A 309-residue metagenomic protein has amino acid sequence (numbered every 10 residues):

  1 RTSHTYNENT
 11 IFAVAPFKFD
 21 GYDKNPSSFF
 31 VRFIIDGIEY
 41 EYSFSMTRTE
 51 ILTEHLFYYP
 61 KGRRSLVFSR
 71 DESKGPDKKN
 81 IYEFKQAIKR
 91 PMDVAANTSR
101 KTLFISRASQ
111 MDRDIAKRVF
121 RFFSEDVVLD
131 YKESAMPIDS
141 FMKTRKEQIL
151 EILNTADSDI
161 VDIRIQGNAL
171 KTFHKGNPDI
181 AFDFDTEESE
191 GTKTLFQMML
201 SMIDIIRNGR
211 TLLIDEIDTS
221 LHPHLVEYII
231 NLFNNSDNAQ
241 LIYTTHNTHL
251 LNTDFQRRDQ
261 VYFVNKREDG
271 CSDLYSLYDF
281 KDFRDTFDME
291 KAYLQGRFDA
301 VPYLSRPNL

Functional and structural regions predicted by a protein language model:
R1-E41, T47-I51: Conserved P-loop NTP-binding catalytic core
R1-P16, L195-S201, Y228, T244: Phosphate-binding glycine-rich loops of NTP-binding sites
D23-K24, I35-G37, I203-I206, F233-D237 (+1 more regions): Conserved catalytic network of the ASCE P-loop NTPase/AAA+ motor domain
F30, G37-I165: Electropositive, glycine-dotted interaction segments that contact anionic polymers or phosphate-rich ligands
I38-Y42, L66, I180-F182, S272-Y275: Short beta-strand segments
I165-I203, R207, T211, I217-L221: Conserved ABC ATPase signature
T172-G176, Y228-L309: C-terminal lobe/lid and adjacent interdomain/linker elements of RecA-like ASCE P-loop ATPase modules
H222-E227: Short alpha-helix of the ABC ATPase nucleotide-binding domain corresponding to the H-loop/switch region
